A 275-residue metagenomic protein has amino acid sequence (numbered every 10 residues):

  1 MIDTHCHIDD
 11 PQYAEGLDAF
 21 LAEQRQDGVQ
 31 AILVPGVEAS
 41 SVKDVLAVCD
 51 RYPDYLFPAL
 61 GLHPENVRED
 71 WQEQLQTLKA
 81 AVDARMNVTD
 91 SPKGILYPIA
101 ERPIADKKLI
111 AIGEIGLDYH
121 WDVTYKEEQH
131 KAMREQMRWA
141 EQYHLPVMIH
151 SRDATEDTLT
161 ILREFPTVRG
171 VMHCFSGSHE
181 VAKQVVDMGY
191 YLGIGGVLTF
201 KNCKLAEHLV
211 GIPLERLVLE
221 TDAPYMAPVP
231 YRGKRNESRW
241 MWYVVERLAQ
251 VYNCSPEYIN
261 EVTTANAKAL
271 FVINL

Functional and structural regions predicted by a protein language model:
M1-L275: Mid-domain alpha/beta scaffold segments of enzyme catalytic cores
